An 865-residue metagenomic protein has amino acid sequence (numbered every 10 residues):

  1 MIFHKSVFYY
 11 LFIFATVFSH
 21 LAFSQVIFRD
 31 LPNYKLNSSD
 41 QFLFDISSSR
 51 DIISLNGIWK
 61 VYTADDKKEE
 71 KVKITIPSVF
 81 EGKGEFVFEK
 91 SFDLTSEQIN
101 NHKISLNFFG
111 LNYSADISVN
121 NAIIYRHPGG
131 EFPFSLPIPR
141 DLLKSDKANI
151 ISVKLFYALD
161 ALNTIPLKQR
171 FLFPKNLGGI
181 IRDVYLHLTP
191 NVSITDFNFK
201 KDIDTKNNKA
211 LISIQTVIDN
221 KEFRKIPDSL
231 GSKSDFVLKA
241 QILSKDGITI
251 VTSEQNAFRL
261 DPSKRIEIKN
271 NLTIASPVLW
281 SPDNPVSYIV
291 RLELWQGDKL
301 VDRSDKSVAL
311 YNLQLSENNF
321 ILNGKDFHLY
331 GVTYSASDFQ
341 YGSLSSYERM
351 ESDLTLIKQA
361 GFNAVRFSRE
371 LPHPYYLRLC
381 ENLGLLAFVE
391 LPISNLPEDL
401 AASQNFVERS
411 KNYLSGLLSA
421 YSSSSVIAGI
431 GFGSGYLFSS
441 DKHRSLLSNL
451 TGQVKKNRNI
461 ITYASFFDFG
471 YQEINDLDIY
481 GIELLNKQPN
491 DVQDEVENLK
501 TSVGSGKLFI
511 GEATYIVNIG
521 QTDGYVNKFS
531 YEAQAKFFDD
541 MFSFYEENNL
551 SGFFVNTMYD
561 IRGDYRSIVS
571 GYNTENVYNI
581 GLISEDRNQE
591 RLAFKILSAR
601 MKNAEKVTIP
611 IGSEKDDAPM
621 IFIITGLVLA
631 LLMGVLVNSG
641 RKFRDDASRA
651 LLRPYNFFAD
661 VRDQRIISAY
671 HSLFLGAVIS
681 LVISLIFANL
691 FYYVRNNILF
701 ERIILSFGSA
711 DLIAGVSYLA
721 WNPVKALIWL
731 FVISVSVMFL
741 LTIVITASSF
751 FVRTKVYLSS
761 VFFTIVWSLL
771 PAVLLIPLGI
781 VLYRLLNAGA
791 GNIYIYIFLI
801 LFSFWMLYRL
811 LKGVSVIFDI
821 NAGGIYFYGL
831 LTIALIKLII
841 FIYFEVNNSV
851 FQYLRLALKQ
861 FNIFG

Functional and structural regions predicted by a protein language model:
S24-E81, D93, I150, K154-D160 (+1 more regions): Accessory carbohydrate-binding/adhesion or oligomerization-edge regions at the termini of glycan-active proteins
F28-D30, D45-I46, Y62, K83-I194 (+1 more regions): Accessory beta-strand-rich segments of carbohydrate-active enzymes
G84-L94, H102-N107, N112-V119, Y125 (+8 more regions): Active-site-adjacent substrate/metal-binding segments within catalytic domains of carbohydrate-active enzymes
F223-Q314: Extended acidic/polar, glycine-enriched regions that form or flank non-catalytic beta-rich accessory modules
S445-N548, N579-S584: Extracellular glycoside hydrolase catalytic/binding regions
N556-K615, M620-T625: Aromatic-rich peripheral "rim/lid" segments of glycoside hydrolase catalytic domains that contact and position glycan
G640, R644-R753: Selected alpha-helical membrane-embedding segments in polytopic membrane proteins
S717-V732, L741-N848: Hydrophobic alpha-helical transmembrane segments and adjacent short intramembrane/lumenal linkers of inner/organellar
